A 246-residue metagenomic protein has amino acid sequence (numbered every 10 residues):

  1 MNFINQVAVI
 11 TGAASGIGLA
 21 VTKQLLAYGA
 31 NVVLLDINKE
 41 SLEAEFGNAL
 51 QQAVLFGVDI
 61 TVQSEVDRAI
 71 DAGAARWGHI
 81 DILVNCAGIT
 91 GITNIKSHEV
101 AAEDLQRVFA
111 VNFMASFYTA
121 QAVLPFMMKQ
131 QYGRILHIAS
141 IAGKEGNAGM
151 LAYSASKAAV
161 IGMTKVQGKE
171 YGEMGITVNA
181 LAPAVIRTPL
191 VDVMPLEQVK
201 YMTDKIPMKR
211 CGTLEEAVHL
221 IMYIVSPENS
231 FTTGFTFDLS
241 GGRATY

Functional and structural regions predicted by a protein language model:
N2-V32: Canonical Rossmann dinucleotide-binding motif of NAD(H)/NADP(H)-dependent dehydrogenases/reductases, specifically
N94, E145, M222, T233-Y246: Short C-terminal tail/terminal secondary-structure segment of NAD(P)H-dependent dehydrogenase/reductase domains
N94-S97, A101-Q106, V191, M202: Substrate-binding pocket helix/loop in short-chain dehydrogenase/reductase
H98-F117, Y132, L136, V160 (+1 more regions): Catalytic Tyr-X3-Lys loop
A120, S156, T164: Active-site helix of classical SDR
P125, K169-E173: Alpha-helical segment proximal to the catalytic Tyr-Lys
S140: Residue(s) in the substrate-gating loop at a strand-loop-helix junction that position the organic substrate next
G172, T177, T232-G234: Short, small/polar-rich loop/turn modules that mediate ligand/substrate recognition or access, typified
